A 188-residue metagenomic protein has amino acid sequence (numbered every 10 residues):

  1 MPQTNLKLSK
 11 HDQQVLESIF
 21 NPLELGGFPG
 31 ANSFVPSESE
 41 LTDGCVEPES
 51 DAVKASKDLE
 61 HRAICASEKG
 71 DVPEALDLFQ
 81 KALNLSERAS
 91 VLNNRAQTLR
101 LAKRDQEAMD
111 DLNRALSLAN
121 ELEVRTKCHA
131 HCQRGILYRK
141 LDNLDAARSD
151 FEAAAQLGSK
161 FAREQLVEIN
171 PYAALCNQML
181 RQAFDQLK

Functional and structural regions predicted by a protein language model:
M1-K54, C65, L78: Intrinsically disordered, low-complexity regulatory regions that flank or link repeat-based scaffolds
F34, L92, D110-D111, E164-V167 (+1 more regions): Short, charged/polar low-complexity linear motifs in solvent-exposed/disordered segments
K54-K57, K160: Generic alpha-helical secondary structure signal
K57-Q133: Alpha-helical adaptor scaffolds
D111, E123-K127, I136-Y138, D142 (+2 more regions): Charge-biased low-complexity scaffold regions
S117, D142-R163, V167-A174, Q178-K188: TPR/TPR-like (Sel1-like) alpha-helical repeat modules
